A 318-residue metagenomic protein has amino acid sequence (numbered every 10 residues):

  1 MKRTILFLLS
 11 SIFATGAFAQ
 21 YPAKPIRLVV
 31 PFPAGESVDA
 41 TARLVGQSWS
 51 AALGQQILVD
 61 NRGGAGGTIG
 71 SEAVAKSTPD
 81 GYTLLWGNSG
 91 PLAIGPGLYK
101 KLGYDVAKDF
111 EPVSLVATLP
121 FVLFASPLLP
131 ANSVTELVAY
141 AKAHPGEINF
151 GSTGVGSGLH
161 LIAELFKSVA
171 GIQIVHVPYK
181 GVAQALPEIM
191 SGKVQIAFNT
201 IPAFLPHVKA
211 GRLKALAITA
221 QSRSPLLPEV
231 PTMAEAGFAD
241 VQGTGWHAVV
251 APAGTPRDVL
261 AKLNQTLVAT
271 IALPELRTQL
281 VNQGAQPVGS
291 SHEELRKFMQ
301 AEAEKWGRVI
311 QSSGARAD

Functional and structural regions predicted by a protein language model:
K2-L8: Sec-dependent signal peptide recognition, specifically the positively charged N-region followed immediately by
A14-G16: N-terminal signal peptide c-region/cleavage motif recognized by signal peptidases
A19-K108, E147, G171-F198, H207 (+2 more regions): N-terminal (or domain-start) structured segment
A23-P25, V169, K209, E235 (+1 more regions): An extracytoplasmic/periplasmic, membrane-proximal ligand-sensing/linker region
W49, K76-Y82, G97-Q184, M233 (+1 more regions): Hinge/capping helix and adjacent helix->loop/strand transition within the periplasmic-binding protein
P91-K101, H160, L165-V169, I196-V230: A ligand-binding cleft/hinge motif common to bilobed small-molecule-binding domains
T118, F204-L273, A301-E304: C-terminal lobe and pocket-closing loops of periplasmic/extracytoplasmic Venus-flytrap solute-binding proteins
